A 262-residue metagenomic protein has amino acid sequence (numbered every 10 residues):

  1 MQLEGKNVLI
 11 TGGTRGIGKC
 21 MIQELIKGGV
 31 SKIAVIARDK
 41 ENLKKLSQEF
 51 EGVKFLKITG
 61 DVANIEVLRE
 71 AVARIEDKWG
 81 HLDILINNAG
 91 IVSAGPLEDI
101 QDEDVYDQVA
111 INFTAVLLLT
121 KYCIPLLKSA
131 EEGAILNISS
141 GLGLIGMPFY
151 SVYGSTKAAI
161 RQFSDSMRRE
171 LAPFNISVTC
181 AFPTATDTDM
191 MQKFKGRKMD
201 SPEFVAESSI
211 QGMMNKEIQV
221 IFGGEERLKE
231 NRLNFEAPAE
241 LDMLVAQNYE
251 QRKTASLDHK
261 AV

Functional and structural regions predicted by a protein language model:
T14-R15: Conserved glycine-rich cofactor-binding loop
I26-L46: Conserved glycine-rich Rossmann-like NAD(P)H-binding loop of the short-chain dehydrogenase/reductase
T59-E70, D102: The beta1-alpha1 cofactor-binding region of Rossmann-like NAD(H)/NADP(H)-dependent oxidoreductases
P96-L97, Q101-Y106: Substrate-binding pocket helix/loop in short-chain dehydrogenase/reductase
T120, T156: Active-site helix of classical SDR
S140: Residue(s) in the substrate-gating loop at a strand-loop-helix junction that position the organic substrate next
C180, Q192-E230: C-terminal helical subdomain
